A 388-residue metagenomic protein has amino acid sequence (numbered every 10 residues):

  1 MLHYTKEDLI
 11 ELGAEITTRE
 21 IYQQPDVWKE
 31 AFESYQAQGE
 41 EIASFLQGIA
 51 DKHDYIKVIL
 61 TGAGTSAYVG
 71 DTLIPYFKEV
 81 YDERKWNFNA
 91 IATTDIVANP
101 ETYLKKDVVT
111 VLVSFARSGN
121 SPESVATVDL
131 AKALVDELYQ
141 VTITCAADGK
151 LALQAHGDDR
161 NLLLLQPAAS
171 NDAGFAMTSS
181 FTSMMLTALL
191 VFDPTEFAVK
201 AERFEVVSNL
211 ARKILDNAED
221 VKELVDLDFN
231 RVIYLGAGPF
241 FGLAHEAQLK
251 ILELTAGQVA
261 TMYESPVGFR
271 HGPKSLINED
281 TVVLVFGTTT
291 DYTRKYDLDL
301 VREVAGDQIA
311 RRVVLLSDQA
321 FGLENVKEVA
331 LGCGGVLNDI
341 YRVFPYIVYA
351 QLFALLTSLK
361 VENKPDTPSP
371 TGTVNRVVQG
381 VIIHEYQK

Functional and structural regions predicted by a protein language model:
M1-G13, I143-C145, L227-I233: An N-terminal domain-start capping segment
L2-T18, P25-D26, E30, H156-R160 (+2 more regions): Phosphate-moiety recognition in structured ligand-binding domains
E7, E11, A63, I96 (+7 more regions): Hydrophobic alpha-helical scaffolding
A14-T17, L60-Y76, A244-E246, K250-E253 (+2 more regions): Conserved phosphate/anionic-ligand binding catalytic regions in large, soluble enzymes, centered on
R19-E20, A31-G48, H53, H156-L284 (+1 more regions): Active-site phosphate/pyrophosphate-binding segments
E20, V27-E30, P75-Y76, L130: Residue-level detector of alpha-helical secondary structure
D26-E40, E83-A92: Short coil-to-helix leader/linker segments, especially the first N-terminal amphipathic alpha-helix with its helix
H53-F204, F286-N325, V329-G334: Glycine-rich phosphate-binding loops that contact phosphosugars or nucleotide phosphates
